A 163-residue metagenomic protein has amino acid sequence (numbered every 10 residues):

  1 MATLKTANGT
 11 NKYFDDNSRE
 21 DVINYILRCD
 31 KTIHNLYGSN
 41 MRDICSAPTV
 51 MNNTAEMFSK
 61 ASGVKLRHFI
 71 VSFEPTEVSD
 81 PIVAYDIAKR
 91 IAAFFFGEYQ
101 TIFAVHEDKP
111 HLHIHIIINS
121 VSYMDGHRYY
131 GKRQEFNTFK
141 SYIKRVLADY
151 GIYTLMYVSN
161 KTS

Functional and structural regions predicted by a protein language model:
M1-S163: N-terminal nicking endonuclease/strand-transfer module with a His-rich metal-binding environment and a catalytic Tyr
